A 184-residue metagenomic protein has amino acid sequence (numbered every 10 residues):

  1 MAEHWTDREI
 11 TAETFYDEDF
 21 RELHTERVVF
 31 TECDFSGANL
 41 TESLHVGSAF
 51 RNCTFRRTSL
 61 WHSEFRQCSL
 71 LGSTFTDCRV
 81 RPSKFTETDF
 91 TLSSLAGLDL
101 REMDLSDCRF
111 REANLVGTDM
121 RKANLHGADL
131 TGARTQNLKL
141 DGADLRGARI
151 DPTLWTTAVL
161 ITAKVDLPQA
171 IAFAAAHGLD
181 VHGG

Functional and structural regions predicted by a protein language model:
M1-G184: Tandem repeat scaffolds
